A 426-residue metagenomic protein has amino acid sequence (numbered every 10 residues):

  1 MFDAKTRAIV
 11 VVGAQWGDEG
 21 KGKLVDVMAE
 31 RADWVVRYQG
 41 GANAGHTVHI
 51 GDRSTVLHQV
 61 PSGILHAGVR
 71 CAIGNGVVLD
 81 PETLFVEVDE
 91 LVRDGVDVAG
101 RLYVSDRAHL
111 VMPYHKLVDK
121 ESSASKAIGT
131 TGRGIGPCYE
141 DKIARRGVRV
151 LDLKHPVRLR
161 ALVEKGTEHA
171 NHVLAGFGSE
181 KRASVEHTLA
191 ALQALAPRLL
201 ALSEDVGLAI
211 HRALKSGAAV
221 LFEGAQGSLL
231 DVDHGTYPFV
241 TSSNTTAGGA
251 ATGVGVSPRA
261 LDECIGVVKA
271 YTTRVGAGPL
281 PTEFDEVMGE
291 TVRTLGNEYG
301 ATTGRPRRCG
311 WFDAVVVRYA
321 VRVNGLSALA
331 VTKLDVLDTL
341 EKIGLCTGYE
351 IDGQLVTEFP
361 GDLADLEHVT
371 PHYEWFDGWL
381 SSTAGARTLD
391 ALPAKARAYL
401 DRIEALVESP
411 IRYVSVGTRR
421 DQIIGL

Functional and structural regions predicted by a protein language model:
M1-L426: Non-transmembrane, aqueous-exposed alpha-helical and coiled segments at domain scale
